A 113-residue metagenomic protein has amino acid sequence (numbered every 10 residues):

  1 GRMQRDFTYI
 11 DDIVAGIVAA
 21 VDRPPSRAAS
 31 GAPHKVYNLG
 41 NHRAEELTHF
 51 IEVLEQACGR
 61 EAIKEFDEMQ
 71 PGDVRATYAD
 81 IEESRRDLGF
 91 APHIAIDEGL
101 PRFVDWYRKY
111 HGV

Functional and structural regions predicted by a protein language model:
G1-V113: C-terminal substrate-binding subdomain of Rossmann-fold SDR/epimerase-dehydratase oxidoreductases
